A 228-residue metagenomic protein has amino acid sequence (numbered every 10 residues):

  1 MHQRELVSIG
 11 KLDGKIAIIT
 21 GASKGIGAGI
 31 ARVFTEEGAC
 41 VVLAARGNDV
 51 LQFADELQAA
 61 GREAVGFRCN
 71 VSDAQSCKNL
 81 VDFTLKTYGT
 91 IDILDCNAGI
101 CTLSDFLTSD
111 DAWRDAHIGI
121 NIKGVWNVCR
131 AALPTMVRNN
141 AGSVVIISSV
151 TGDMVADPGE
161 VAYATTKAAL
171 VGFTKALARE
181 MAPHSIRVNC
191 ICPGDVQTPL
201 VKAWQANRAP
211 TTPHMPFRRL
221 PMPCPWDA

Functional and structural regions predicted by a protein language model:
I16, S23-K24: Conserved glycine-rich cofactor-binding loop
E37-Q52: Conserved glycine-rich Rossmann-like NAD(P)H-binding loop of the short-chain dehydrogenase/reductase
D105-F106, D110-I118, P216, L220: Substrate-binding pocket helix/loop in short-chain dehydrogenase/reductase
S109, A156-A164, A176, W204: Active-site loop-to-helix junction immediately N-terminal to the catalytic Tyr of the SDR YXXXK motif in Rossmann-fold
C129, T166, T174: Active-site helix of classical SDR
P134, R179-P183: Alpha-helical segment proximal to the catalytic Tyr-Lys
S149: Residue(s) in the substrate-gating loop at a strand-loop-helix junction that position the organic substrate next
